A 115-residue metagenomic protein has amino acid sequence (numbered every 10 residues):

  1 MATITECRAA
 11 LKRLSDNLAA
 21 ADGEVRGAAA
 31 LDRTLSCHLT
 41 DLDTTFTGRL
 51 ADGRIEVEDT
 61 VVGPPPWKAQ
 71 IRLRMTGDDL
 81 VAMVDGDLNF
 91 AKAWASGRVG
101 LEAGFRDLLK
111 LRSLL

Functional and structural regions predicted by a protein language model:
M1-L115: Feature captures hydrophobic
